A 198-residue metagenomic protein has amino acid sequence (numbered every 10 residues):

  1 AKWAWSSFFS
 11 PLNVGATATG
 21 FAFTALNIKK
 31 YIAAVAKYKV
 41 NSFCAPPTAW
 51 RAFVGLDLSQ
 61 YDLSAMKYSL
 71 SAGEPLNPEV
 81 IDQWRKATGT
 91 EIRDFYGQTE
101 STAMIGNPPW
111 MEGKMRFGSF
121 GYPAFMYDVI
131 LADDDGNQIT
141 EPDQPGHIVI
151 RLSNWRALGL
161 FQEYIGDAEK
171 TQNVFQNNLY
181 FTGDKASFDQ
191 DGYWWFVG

Functional and structural regions predicted by a protein language model:
K2-N41, L56: Conserved AMP-binding/adenylation subdomain of ANL enzymes
N13-A16, I32, V40-A45, V54-M115 (+2 more regions): Gly/Ser/Thr-rich phosphate-binding loop
V35, F43-P46, D184, G192-Y193: Residue-level signal for inorganic ion chemistry
P46-P47, N154: Beta->alpha turn/N-cap motifs
F117-P123, V174-N178: Short Gly/Pro-enriched turn/cap motifs at secondary-structure boundaries
G121, T140-D143, Q162-Y164: Active-site glycine/GP-rich loop and adjacent strand/helix microenvironment that borders small-molecule binding pockets
I130-L152, S187-D191: Conserved beta-loop-beta connector loops within the AMP-binding
V149-G198: Conserved ATP-binding/catalytic segment of the ANL
